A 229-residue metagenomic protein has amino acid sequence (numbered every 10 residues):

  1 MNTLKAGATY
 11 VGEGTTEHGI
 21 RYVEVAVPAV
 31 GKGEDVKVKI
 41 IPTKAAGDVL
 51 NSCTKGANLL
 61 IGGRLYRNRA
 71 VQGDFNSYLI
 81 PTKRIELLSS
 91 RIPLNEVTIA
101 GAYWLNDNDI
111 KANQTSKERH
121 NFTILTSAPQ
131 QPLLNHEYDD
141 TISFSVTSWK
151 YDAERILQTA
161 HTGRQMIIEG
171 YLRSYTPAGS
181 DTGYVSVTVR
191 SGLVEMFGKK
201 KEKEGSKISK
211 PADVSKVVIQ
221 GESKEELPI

Functional and structural regions predicted by a protein language model:
M1-K5, E13-I20, A29-G33, K37 (+5 more regions): Acidic, gly/ser/pro-rich intrinsically disordered tails
L4-V11, K55-R67, T82, T98-L105 (+2 more regions): OB-fold and OB-like beta-barrel modules that bind single-stranded nucleic acids
T9, K39-I41, A102, T123-L125 (+1 more regions): Generic structural detector for well-ordered beta-strands
V23-V27, N121-I124: A beta-hairpin/wing motif
E24-E86: Extended, hydrophobic interaction surfaces within ordered domains
K44-R69, V146-S180: Beta-rich strand-turn-strand
Y78-L79, R173-S174, V185-V187: Short, charged/polar low-complexity linear motifs in solvent-exposed/disordered segments
